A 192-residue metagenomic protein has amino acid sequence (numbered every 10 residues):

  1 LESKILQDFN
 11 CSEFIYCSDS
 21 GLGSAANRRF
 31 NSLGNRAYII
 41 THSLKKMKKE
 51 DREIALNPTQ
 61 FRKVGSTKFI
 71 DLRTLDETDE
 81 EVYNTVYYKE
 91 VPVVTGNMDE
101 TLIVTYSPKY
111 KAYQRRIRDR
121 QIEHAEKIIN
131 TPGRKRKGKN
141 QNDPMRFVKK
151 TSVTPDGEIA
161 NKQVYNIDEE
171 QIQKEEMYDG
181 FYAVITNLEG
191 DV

Functional and structural regions predicted by a protein language model:
L1-V192: Anion-binding and metal-coordination hotspots
